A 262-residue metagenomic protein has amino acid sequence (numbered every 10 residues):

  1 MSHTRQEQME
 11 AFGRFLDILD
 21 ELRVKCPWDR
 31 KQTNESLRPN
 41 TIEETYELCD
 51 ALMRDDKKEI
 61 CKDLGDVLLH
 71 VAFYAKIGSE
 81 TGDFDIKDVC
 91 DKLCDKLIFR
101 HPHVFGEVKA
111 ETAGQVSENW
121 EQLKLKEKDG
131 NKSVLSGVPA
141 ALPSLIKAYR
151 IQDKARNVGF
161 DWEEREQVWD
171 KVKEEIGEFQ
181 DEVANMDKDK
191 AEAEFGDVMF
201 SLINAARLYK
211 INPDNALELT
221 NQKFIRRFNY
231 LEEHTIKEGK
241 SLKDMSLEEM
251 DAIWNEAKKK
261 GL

Functional and structural regions predicted by a protein language model:
M1-D63, L69-F195, M199-L262: Flexible "arm" and connector segments at domain edges
